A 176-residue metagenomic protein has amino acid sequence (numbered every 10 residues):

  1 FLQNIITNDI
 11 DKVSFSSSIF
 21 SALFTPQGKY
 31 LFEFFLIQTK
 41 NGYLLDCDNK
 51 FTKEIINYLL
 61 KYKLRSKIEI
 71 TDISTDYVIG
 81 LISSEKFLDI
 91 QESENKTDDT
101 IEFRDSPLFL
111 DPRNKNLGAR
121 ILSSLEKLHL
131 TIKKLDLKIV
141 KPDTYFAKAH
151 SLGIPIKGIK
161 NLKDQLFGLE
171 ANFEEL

Functional and structural regions predicted by a protein language model:
F1-L176: Basic, glycine/lysine-rich polyanion-binding surfaces/domains
